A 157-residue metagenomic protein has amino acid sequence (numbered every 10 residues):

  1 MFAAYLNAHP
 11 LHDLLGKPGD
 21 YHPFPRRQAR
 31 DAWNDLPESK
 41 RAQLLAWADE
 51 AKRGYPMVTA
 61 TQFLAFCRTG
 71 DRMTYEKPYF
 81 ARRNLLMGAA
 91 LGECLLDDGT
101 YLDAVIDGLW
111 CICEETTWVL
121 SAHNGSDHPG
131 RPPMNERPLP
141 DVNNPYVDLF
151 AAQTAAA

Functional and structural regions predicted by a protein language model:
M1-P23, R27-F66: Low-complexity, Ser/Thr/Pro/Gly-enriched N-terminal "stalk/linker" regions
W33, E76-D97, Y101-A157: Aromatic-lined, polymer-binding surfaces characteristic of secreted/periplasmic polysaccharide-degrading enzymes
